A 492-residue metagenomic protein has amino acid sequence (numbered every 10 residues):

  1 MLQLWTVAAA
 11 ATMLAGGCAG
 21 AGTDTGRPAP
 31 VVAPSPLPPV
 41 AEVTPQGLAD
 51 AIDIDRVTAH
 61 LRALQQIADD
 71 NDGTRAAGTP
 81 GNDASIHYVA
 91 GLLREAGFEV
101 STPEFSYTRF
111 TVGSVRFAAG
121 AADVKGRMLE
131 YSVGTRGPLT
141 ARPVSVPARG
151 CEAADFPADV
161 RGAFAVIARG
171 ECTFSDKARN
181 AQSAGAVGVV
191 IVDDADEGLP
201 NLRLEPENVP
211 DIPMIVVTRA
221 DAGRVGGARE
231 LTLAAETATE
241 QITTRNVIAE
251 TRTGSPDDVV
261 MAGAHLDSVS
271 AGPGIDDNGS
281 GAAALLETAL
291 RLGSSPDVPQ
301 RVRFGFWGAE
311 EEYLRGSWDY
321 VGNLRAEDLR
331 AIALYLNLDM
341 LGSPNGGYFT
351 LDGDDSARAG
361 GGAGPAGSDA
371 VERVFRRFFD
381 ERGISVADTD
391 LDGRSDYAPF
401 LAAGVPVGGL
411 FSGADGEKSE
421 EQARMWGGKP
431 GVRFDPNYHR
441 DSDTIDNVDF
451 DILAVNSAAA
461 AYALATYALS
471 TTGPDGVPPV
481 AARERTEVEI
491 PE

Functional and structural regions predicted by a protein language model:
L14-P36, G473: C-terminal region of N-terminal signal peptides and the immediate post-cleavage residues of exported proteins
D50, I54, A59-R62, Q66-G162: Noncatalytic luminal/extracellular "stalk/propeptide" segments of secretory-pathway proteins
I54-G73, A77-N82, A90-A96, F164 (+4 more regions): Catalytic-core environment of secreted peptidases
A77-T79, D123-V216, P273, V386: Extracellular/luminal Protease-associated
G126-C151, L204-I275, E287-L290, S294 (+2 more regions): Soluble metallo-hydrolase cores and metallopeptidase-like ectodomains found primarily in the secretory/periplasmic
N208-V209, R291-R315, L338, G473-V477: Short helix-loop-beta-strand segments that form the rim/entrance of peptidase-like active sites
S270, D297, W307-K418: Metal-dependent peptidase/peptidase-like ectodomains
E417-E487, P491: His/Asp/Glu-rich mid-to-C-terminal helical/loop segments that flank catalytic regions of hydrolases
